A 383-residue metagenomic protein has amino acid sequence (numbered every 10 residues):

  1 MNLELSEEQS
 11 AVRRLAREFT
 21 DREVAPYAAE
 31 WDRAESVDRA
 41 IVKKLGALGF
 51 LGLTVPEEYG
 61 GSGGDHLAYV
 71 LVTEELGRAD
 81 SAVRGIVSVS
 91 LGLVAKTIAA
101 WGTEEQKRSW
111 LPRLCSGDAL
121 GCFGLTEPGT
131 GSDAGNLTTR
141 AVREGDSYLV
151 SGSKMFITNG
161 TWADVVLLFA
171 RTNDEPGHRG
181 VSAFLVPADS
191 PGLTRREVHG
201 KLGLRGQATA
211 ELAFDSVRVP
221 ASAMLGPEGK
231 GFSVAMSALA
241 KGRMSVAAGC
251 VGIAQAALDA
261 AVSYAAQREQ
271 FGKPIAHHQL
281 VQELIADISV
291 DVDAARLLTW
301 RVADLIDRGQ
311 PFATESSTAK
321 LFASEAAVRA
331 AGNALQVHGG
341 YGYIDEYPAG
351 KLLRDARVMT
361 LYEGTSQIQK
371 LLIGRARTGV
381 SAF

Functional and structural regions predicted by a protein language model:
M1-A79, V89, W101-Q106, R113-D118 (+5 more regions): Alpha-helical interface subdomain recognition
G49, T73-G77, A170, V186-P191 (+1 more regions): Short Ser/Thr-interspersed hydrophobic loop/turn segments at strand-loop and sheet-helix junctions that line or gate
G64-D65, D133-G135, N159-A163, G177-G180 (+2 more regions): Short glycine/proline-enriched turns and hinge-like loops at secondary-structure junctions
L114, G129-S132, F156-N159, N173-E175 (+1 more regions): Short Gly/Pro-enriched turn/cap motifs at secondary-structure boundaries
G117-L125: A short, Trp-centered hydrophobic/proline-enriched beta-strand micro-motif
N136, D189-R218: Flexible, small-/acidic-enriched active-site or ligand-binding loops
D146-R195: A short core secondary-structure module
D215-V234: Long, acidic (Asp/Glu-rich), low-complexity accessory segments flanking structured domains
